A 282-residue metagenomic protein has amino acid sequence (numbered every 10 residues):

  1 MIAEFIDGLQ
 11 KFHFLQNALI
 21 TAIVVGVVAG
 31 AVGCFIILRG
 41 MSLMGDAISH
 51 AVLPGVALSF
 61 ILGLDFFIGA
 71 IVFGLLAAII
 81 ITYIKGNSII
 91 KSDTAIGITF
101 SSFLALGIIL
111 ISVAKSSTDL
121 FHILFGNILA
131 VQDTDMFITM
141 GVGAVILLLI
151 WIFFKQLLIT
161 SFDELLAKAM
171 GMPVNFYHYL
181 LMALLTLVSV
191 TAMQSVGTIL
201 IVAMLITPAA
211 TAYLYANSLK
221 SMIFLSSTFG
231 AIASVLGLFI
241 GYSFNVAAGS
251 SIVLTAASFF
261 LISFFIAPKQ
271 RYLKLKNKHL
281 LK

Functional and structural regions predicted by a protein language model:
M1-V27, K276, L281: Membrane-interfacial amphipathic/re-entrant helices at transmembrane-helix boundaries
I2-N17, S88, I96-K155, L180: Transmembrane helix-bundle core of multi-pass membrane transporters and related energy-transducing complexes
E4-H13, V27-L38, G55-D65, L158-L166 (+2 more regions): Short juxtamembrane and helix-loop transition motifs at transmembrane-helix boundaries in membrane proteins
A18, F66-G74, D93-G97, D135 (+4 more regions): Loop-to-transmembrane alpha-helix initiation sites
V25, M136-P208: Helix-loop-helix "hairpin" substructures at the membrane interface of multi-pass membrane proteins
C34-S116, Y213-F224, G241-F244: Short loop segments and helix-boundary regions at transmembrane helix junctions of multi-pass inner-membrane proteins
I201-S250: Transmembrane alpha-helical segments in multi-pass inner-membrane proteins
V246-K282: Cytosolic-side transmembrane-helix boundaries in multi-pass membrane proteins
